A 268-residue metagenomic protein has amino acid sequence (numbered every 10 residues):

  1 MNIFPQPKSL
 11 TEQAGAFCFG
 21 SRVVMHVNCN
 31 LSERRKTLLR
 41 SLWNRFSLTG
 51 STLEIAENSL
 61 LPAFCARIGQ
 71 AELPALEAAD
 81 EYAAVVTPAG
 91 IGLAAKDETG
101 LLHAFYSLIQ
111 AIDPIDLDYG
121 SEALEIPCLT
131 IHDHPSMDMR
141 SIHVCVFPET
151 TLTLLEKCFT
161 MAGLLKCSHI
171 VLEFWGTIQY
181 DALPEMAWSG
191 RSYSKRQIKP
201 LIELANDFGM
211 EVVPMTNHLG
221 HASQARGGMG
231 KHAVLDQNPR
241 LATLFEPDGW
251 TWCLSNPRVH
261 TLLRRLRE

Functional and structural regions predicted by a protein language model:
M1-M137: Contiguous, structured surface segment used for ligand recognition
Q6-K8, R22, R34-K36, R40 (+9 more regions): Arginine residue identity/basic-tract feature
A14-F17, V23, S32, K36-R40 (+11 more regions): Generic detector of ordered, mature protein regions
C128-F147, L244: N-terminal small/glycine-rich loop or linker at the start of catalytic domains across soluble metabolic enzymes
H143-E268: Aromatic-lined carbohydrate-binding surfaces of glycoside hydrolases
